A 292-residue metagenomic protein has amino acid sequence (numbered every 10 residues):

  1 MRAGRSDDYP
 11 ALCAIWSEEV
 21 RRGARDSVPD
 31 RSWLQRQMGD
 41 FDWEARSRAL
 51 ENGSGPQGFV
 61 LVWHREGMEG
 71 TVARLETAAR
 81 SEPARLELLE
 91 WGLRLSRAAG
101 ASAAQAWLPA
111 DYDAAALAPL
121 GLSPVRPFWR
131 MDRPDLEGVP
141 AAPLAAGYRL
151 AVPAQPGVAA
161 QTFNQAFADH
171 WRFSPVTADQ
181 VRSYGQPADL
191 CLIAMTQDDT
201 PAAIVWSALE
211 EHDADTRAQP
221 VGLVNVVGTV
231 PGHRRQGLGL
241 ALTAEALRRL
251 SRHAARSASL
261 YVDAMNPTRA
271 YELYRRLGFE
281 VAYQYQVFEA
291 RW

Functional and structural regions predicted by a protein language model:
M1-A14, Y148-Q161: A short beta-loop-alpha structural element at the N-terminal edge of CoA-dependent acyl/N-acetyltransferase catalytic
A14-P29, T162-V176: Helix-loop element at the rim of GNAT/NAT acetyltransferase active sites that forms part of the acceptor-substrate
S17-R97, A202-V221: Conserved donor-binding loop and adjoining core beta-sheet/short helix segment in diverse acyl/aminoacyl transferases
H64-M68, E76-A146, Q286-A290: Acyl-donor-binding surface of acyltransferase catalytic domains
S81-L95, V226-T229, R235-R252, Y271-R276: Conserved acetyl-CoA-binding loop-helix of GNAT-fold acetyltransferases
A104-W107, V224, A258-V262: Conserved hydrophobic beta-strand within the GNAT/NAT acetyltransferase core sheet that lines the active-site cleft
R130-R149, R256-Y271, L277, Y283-W292: C-terminal "cap" of GNAT-fold acetyltransferases
A168-E210, V227, L240-L242: Phosphate-binding active sites in nucleotide-utilizing proteins
